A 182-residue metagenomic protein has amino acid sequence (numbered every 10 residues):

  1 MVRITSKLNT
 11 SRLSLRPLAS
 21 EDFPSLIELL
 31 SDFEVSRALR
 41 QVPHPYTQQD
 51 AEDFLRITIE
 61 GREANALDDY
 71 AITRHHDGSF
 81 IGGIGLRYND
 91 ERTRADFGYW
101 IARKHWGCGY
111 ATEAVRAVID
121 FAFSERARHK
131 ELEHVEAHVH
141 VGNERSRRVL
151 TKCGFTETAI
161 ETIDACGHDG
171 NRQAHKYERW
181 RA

Functional and structural regions predicted by a protein language model:
M1-E34, D69-A182: Acyl-donor (CoA/ACP) binding surface of acyl/acetyltransferases
S36-I57, D68: Conserved GNAT-fold acetyl-CoA-binding loop/helix
R56-I59, F123: Generic structural signal for well-ordered alpha-helical scaffold segments
G61-A66: Short loop/turn motifs at secondary-structure junctions and domain boundaries
